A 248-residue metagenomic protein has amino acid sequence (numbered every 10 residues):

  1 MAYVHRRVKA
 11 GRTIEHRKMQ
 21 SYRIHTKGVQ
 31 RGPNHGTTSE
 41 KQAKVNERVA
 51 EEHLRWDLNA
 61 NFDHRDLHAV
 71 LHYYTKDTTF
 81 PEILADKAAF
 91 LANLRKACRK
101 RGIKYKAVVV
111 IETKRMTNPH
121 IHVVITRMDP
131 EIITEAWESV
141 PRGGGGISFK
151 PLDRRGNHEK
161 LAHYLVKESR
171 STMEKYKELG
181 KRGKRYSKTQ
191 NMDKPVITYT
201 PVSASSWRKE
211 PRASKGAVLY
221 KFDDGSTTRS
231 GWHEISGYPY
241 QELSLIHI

Functional and structural regions predicted by a protein language model:
M1-T117, M128-L245: Right-hand nucleic-acid polymerase module
I125: Short active-site segment of divalent metal-dependent hydrolases/proteases that encodes the spacing between
